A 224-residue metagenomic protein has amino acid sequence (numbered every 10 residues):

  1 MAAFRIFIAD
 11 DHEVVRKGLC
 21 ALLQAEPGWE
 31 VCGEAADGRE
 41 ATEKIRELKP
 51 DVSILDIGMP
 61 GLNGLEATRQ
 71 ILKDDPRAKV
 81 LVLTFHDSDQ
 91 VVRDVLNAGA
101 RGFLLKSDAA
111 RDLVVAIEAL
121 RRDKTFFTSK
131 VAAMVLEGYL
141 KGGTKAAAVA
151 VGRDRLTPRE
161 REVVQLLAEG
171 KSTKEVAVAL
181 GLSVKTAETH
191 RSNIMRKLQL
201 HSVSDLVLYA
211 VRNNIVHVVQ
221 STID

Functional and structural regions predicted by a protein language model:
G28-A36, K44: Short hydrophobic/Thr-rich beta-strand motif most characteristic of the beta2 strand and flanking loop of CheY-like
D37-E40, P60-E66: Acidic catalytic/metal-coordinating carboxylates
E43, L65-R77: Short amphipathic alpha-helix used as the core "switch/output" element in two-component signaling
L48-I54: Active-site beta3 strand of CheY-like receiver
D56, T84: Active-site residues of response regulator receiver
Q90-N97, R101-G102, S107-P158, E162 (+1 more regions): Short, flexible helix-to-coil linker/hinge segments that flank and couple to helix-turn-helix
G170-D205: Recognition helix of helix-turn-helix DNA-binding domains
M195-D224: Basic, Lys/Arg-enriched C-terminal extension of HTH/homeodomain DNA-binding domains
